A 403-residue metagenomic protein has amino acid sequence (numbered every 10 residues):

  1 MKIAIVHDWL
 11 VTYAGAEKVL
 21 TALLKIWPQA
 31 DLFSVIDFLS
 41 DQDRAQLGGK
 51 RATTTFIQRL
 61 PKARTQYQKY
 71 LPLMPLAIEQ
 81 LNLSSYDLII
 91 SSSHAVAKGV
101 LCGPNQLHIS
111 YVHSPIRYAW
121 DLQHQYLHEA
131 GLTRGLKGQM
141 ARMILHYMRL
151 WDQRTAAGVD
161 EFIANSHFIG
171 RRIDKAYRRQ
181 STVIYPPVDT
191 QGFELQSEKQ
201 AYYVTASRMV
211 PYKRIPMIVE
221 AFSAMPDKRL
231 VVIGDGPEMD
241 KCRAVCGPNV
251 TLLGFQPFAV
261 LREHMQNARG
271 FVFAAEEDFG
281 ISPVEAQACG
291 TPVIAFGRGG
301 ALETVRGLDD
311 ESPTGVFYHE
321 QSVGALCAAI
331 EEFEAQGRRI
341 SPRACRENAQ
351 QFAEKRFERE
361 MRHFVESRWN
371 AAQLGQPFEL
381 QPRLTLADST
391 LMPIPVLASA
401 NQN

Functional and structural regions predicted by a protein language model:
I26-K98: Active-site donor-binding segments of glycosyltransferases and PAPS-dependent sulfotransferases
E129-F162, G170: Membrane-proximal helix-turn-helix segments that form the acceptor-binding/catalytic region of lipid-linked
E194-K213, V219-V231: Conserved donor-binding/catalytic core segment of Leloir-type glycosyltransferases
M239-R262: Nucleotide-activated donor-binding/catalytic signature segment of Leloir-type glycosyltransferases, i.e., the conserved
D240, L302-E332: Change "using UDP/GDP/dTDP sugars" to "using nucleotide sugars
Q266-D278, T291: Acidic donor-binding loop of glycosyltransferase active sites
P292-G297, V305: Short hydrophobic beta-strand element within catalytic cores of glycosyltransferases and related nucleotide-activated
Q321, R339-A387: A charged, aromatic-enriched C-terminal amphipathic alpha-helix characteristic of glycosyltransferases across folds
